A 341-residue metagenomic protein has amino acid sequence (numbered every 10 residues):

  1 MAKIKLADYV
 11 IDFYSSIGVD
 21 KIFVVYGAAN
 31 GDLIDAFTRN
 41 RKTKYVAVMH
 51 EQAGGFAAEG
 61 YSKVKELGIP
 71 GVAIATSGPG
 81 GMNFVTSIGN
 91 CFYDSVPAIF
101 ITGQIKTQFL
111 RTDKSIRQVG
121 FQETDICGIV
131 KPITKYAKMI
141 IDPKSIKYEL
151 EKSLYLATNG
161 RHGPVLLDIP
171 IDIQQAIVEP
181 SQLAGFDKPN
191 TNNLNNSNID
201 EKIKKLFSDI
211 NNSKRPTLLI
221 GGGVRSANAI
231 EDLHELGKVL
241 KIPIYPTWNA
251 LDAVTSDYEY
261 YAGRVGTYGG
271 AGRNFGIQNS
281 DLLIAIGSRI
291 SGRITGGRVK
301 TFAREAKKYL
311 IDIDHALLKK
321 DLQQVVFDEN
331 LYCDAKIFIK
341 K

Functional and structural regions predicted by a protein language model:
M1-K341: N-terminal alpha/beta PP-like core and its mobile active-site loop of ThDP/TPP-dependent enzymes
